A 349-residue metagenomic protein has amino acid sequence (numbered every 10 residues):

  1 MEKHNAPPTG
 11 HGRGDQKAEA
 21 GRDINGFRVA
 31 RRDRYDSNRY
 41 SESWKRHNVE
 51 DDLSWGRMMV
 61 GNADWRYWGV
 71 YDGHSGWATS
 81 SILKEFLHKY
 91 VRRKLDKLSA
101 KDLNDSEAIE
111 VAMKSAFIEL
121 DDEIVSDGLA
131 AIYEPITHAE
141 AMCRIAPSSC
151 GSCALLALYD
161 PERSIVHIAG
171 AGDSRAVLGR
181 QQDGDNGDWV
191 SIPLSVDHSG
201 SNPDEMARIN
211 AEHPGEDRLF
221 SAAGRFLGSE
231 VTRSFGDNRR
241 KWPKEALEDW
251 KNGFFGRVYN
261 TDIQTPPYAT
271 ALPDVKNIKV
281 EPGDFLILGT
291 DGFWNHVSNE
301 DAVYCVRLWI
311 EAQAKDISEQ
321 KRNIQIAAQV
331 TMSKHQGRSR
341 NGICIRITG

Functional and structural regions predicted by a protein language model:
M1-Y67, G73-G349: PP2C/PPM-type serine/threonine phosphatase catalytic core, specifically the conserved beta-strand-loop-alpha-helix
